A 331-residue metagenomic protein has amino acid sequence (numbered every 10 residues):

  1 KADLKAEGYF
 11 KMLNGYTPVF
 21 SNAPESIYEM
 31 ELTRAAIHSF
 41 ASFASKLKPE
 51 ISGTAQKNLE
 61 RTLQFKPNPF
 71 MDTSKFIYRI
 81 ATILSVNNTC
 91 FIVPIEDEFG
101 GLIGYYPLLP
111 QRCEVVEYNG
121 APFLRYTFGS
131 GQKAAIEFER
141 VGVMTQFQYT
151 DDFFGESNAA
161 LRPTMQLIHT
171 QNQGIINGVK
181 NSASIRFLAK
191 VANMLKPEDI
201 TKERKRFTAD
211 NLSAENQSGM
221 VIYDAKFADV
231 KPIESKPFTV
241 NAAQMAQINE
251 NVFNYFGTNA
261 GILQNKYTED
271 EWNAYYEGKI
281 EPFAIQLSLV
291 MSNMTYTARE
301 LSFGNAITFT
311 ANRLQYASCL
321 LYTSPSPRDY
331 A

Functional and structural regions predicted by a protein language model:
K1-N241, A246-Q247, N251-N254, T258 (+2 more regions): Structured, contiguous alpha/beta core segments that scaffold functional sites
S182-S184, Y267, G304: Short Gly/Ser/Thr- and Asp/Glu-enriched loop/turn motifs at secondary-structure junctions
L188-V191, K231, Y275-K279, R299 (+1 more regions): Short amphipathic alpha-helical patches
Y223-D229, E269-D270, E300-T310: A glycine-rich phosphate-binding loop feature that marks nucleotide/adenosyl-phosphate handling sites
F238-A242, A246-M294: A beta-strand-loop signature enriched in Asp, Gly, Thr, and Trp that corresponds to the sialidase/neuraminidase Asp-box
S288-L321: C-terminal hydrophobic structural anchor segments that stabilize assembly/packing rather than catalytic chemistry
Y322-A331: Single conserved hydrophobic/aromatic residue that forms the stacking wall/gate of nucleotide- or nucleobase-binding
